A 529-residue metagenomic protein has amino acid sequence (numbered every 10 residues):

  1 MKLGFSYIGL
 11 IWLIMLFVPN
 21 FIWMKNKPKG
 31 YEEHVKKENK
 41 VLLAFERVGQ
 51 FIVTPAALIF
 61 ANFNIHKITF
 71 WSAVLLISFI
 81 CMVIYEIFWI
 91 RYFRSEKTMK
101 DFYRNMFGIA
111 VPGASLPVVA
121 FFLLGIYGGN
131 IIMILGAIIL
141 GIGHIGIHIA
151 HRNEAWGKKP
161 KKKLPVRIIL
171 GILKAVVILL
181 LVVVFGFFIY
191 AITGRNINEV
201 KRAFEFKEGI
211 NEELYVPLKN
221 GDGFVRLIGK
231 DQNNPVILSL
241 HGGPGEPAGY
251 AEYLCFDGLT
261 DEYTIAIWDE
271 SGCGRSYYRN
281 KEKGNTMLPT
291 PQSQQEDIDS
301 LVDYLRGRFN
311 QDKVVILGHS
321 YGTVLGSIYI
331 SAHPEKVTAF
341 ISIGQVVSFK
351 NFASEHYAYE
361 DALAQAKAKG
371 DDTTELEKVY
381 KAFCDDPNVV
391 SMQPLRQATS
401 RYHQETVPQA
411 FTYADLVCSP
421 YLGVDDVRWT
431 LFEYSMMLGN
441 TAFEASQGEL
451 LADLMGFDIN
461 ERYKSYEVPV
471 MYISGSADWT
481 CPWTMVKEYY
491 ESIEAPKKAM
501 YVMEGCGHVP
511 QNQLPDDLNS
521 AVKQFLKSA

Functional and structural regions predicted by a protein language model:
P247-F256: The serine-hydrolase catalytic nucleophile loop
T260-R279: Conserved alpha/beta-hydrolase
S293-K313: Conserved acidic catalytic loop of the alpha/beta-hydrolase fold
Q311-S354: Conserved hydrolase catalytic core segment
V337-D385: A catalytic-pocket lid/entrance helix-loop region that shapes and gates access to the active site across common
A366-E461, V468: Alpha/beta-hydrolase
Y466, Y472-S474, D478: Short beta-strand/loop motif that positions the catalytic acidic residue of the alpha/beta-hydrolase fold
C506-P515: Catalytic histidine-centered segment of alpha/beta-hydrolase-like enzymes
